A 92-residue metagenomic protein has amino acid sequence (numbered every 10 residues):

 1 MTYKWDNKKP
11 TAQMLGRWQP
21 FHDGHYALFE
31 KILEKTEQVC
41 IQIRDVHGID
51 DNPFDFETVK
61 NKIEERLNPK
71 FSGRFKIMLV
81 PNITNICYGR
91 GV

Functional and structural regions predicted by a protein language model:
M1-V92: Nucleotidyltransferase catalytic core that binds NTPs
